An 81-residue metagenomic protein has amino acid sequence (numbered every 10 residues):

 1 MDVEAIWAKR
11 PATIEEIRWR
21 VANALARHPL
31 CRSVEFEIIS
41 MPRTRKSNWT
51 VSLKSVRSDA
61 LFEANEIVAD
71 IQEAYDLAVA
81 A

Functional and structural regions predicted by a protein language model:
D2-E35: N-terminal acidic leader/helix
V3-A8, Q72-A81: Short, charged, intrinsically disordered terminal tails
E4-P11, W49-F62: A short interface-forming secondary-structure element
L30-L53: Short edge beta-strands and adjacent turn/loop segments
E37-I38, S55-A64, L77-A81: Macromolecular interaction modules
E63-I71: Short amphipathic alpha-helices in soluble, non-transmembrane regions that often serve as interface/regulatory elements
